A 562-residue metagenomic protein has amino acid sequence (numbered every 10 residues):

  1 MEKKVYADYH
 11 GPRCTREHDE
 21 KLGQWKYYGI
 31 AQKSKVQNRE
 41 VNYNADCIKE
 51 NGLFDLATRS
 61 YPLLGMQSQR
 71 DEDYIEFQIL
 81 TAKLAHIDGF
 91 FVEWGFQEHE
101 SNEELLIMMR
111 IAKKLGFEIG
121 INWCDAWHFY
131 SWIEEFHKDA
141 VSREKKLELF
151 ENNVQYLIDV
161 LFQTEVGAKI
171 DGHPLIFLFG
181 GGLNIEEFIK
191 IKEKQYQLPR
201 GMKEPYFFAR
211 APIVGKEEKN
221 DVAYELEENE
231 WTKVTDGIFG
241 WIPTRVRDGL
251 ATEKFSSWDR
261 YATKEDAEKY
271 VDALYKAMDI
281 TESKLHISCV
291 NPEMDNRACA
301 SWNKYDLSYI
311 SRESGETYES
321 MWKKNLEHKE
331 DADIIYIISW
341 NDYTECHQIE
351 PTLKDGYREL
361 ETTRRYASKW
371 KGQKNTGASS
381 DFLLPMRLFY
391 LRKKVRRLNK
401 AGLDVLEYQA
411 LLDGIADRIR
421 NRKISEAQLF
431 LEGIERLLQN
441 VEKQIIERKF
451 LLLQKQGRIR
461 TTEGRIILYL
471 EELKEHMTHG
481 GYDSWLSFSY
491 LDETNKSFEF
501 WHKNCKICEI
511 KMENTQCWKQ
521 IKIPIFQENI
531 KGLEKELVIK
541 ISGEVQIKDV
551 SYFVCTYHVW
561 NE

Functional and structural regions predicted by a protein language model:
M1-R448, I525-E528: Glycan-processing catalytic domains of CAZymes
I446-G480, F553-E562: Glycan-recognition and processing domains
R465, D483-S487, W518-K522: Intrinsic-disorder/low-complexity, polar/charged segments enriched in Ser/Thr/Lys/Arg/Asp/Glu/Gln
G481, S487-T494, F526-E528: Solvent-exposed strand-to-loop "edge" motifs in beta-rich extracellular domains
K496-K506: Short, surface-exposed beta-strand/strand-loop-strand elements in extracellular ectodomains
C505-L533: Extracellular carbohydrate recognition and processing domains and analogous Trp-centered ligand-binding platforms
I523, L537, V550-Y557: Extracellular beta-strand elements of beta-rich domains used for carbohydrate recognition/degradation or cell-matrix
L537-V545: Short beta-strand-plus-loop segments that form exposed binding edges in beta-rich domains
